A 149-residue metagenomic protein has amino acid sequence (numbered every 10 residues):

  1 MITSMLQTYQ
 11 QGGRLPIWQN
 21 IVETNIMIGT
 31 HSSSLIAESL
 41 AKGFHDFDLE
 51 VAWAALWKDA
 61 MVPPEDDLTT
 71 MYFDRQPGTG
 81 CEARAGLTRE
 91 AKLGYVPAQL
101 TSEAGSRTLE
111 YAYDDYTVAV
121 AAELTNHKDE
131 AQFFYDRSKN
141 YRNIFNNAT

Functional and structural regions predicted by a protein language model:
M1-A122, Y135: Aromatic-rich carbohydrate-recognition surfaces in CAZymes
P16, A119, E123-T149: Catalytic cores of carbohydrate-active enzymes
